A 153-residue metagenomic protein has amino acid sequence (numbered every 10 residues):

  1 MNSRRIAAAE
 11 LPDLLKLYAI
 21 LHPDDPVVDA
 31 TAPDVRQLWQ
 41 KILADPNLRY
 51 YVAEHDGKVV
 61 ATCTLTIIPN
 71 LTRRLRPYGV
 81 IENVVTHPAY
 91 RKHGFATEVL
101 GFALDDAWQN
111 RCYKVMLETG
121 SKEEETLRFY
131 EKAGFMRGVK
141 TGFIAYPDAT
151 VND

Functional and structural regions predicted by a protein language model:
N2-K16: A short beta-loop-alpha structural element at the N-terminal edge of CoA-dependent acyl/N-acetyltransferase catalytic
Y18-W39: Conserved GNAT-fold acetyl-CoA-binding loop/helix
Q40-V52, V80: A short helix-loop-beta-strand connector motif used in the catalytic cores of GNAT acetyltransferases and, in some
V52, K58-I67, V80, V85: Conserved beta-strand in the GNAT
N70-I81, R91: A conserved beta-turn-beta hairpin within the catalytic core of GNAT-like acetyltransferases that forms part
N83-T86, K92-D105, R128-K132: Conserved acetyl-CoA-binding loop-helix of GNAT-fold acetyltransferases
L100, A107-T119: Conserved GNAT acetyl-CoA-binding A-motif
M116-T126, I144, D148: Conserved beta-strand-loop-alpha-helix junction that forms the acyl-donor binding cleft
